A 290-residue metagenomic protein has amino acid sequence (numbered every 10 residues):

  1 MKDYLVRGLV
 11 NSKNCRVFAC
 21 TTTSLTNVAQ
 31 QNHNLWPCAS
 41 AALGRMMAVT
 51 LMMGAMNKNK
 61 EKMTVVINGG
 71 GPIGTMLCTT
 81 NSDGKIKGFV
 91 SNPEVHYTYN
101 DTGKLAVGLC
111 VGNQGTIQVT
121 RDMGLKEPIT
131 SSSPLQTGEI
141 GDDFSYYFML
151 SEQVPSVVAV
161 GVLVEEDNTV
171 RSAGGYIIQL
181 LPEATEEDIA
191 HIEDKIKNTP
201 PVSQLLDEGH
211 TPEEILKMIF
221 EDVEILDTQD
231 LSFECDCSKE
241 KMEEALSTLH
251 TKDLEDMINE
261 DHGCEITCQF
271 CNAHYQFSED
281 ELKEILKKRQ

Functional and structural regions predicted by a protein language model:
M1-I225: Interaction interfaces in information-processing and related assembly proteins
I196-Q290: Cys/His-clustered metal-coordination modules, chiefly Zn-binding fingers
